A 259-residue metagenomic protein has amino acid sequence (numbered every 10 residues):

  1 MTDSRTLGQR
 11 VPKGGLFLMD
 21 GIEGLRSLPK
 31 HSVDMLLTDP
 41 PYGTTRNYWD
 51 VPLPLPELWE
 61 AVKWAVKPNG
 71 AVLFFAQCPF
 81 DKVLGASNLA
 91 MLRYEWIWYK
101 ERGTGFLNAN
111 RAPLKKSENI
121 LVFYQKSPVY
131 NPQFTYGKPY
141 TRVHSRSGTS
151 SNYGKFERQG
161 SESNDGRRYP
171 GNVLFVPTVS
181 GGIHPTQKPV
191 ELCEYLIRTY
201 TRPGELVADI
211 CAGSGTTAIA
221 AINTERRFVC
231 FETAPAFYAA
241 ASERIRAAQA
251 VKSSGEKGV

Functional and structural regions predicted by a protein language model:
M1-C230, A234-A239: Core catalytic lobe of class I
D3-V11, S242-E256: Short, conserved SAM-binding/catalytic segment of Class I S-adenosyl-L-methionine-dependent methyltransferases
Q133-G137, S253-V259: Short, flexible loop/turn segments with low-complexity composition
